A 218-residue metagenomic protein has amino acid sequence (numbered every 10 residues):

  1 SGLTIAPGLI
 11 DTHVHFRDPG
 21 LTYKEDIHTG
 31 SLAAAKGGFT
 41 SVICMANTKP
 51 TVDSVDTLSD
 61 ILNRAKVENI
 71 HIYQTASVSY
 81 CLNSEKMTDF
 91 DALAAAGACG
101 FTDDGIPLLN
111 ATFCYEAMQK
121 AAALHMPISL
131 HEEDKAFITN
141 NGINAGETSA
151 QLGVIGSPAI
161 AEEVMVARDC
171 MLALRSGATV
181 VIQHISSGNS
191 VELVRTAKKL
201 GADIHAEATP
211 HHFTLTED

Functional and structural regions predicted by a protein language model:
G2, H13, A34, G38 (+5 more regions): Divalent metal-coordination and catalytic microenvironments
L3-A65: Metal-associated gating/positioning segment near the N- to mid-region
A6, I43-C44, Q74, L130 (+2 more regions): Hydrophobic residues in well-ordered beta-strands that form the structural core
D11-V14, F39-C44, H71-Y73, A145-V154: Gly-rich Lys/Arg/Thr-decorated short loops/hinges at beta-loop-alpha junctions or inter-strand turns that position
H15-E25, I43-V55, T75-M87, T102-F113 (+2 more regions): Divalent metal-binding segments
I61-V67, F90-A95: Acidic (Asp/Glu)-rich catalytic clusters
N63-V78: A glycine-rich helix N-cap at a beta->alpha junction
K86-D218: Histidine/acidic residue-rich metal-binding segments in metalloenzymes
